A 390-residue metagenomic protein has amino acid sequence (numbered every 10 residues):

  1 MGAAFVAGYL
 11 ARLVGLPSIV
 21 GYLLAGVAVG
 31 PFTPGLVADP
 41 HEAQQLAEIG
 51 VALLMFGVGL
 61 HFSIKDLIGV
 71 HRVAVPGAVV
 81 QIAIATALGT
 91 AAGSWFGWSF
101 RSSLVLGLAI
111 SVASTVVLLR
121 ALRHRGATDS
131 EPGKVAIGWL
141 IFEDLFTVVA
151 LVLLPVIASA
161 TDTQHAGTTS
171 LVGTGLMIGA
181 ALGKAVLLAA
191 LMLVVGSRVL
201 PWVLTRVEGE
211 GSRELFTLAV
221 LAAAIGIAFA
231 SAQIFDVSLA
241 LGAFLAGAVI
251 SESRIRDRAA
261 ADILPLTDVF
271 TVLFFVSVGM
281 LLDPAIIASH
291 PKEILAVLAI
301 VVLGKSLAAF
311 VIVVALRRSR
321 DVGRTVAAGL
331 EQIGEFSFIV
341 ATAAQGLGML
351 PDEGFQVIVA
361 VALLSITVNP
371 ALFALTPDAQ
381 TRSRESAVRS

Functional and structural regions predicted by a protein language model:
M1-S390: Transmembrane helical cores of multi-pass secondary ion antiporters/exchangers
